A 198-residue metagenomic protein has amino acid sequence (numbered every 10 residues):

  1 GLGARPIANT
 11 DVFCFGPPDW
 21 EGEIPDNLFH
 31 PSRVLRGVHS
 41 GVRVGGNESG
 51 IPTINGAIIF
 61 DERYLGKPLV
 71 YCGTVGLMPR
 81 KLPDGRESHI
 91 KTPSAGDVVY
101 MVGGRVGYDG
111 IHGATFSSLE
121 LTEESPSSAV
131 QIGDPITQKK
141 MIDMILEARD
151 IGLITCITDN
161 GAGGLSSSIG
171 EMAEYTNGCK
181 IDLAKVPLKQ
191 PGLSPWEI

Functional and structural regions predicted by a protein language model:
G1-I198: Glycine/proline-enriched, intrinsically flexible loops and inter-domain linkers
